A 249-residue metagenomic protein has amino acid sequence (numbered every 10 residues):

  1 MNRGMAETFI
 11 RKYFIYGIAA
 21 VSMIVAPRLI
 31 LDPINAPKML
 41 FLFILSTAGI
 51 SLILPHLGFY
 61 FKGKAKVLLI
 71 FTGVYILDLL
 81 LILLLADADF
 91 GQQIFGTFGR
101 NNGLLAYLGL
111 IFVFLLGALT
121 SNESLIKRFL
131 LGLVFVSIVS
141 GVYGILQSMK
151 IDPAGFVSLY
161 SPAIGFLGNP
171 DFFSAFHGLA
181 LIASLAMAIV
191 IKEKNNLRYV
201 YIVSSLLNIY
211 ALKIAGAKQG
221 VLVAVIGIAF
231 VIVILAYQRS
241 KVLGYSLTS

Functional and structural regions predicted by a protein language model:
M1-E7: Short, Lys/Arg-rich, polar N-terminal cytosolic tail immediately upstream of the first transmembrane signal-anchor
F9-R28, I44-P55, F71-L80, G103-L119 (+2 more regions): Alpha-helical transmembrane segments of multi-pass inner-membrane proteins
V25-K38, H56-F61: Short, hydrophobic transmembrane alpha-helix segments
I30-P33, Q93-T97, K213-K218: Membrane-interface helix caps and helix-loop-helix hairpins in membrane proteins
L68-F71, L84: Polytopic alpha-helical membrane-helix bundles and their juxtamembrane interface segments in multi-pass membrane
A86-F95, K150: Helix-loop junctions on the outward
